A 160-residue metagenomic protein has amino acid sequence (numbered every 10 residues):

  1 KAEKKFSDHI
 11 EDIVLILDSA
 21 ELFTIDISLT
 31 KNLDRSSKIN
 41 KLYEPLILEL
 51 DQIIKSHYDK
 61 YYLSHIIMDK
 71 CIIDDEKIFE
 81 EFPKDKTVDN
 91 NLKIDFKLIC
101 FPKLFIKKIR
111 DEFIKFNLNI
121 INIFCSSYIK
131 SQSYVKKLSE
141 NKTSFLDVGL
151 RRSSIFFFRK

Functional and structural regions predicted by a protein language model:
K1-D12, L17-F145: Nucleotide/phosphate-binding catalytic cleft detector across ATP-hydrolyzing and phosphate-transferring enzymes
K136-K160: Acidic, glycine-rich loop-and-beta core segments that form the ion-binding/anion-interacting portion of active sites
